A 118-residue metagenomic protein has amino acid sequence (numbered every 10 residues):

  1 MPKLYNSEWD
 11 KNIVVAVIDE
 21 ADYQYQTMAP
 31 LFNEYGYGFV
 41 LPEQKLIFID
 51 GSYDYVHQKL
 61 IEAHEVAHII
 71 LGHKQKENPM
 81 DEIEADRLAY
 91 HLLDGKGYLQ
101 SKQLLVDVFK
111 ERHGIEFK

Functional and structural regions predicted by a protein language model:
M1-V14: Zn2+-dependent metallopeptidase catalytic core
A16-V56, I69-H73: Active-site scaffold of zinc-dependent metalloenzymes
M28-L31, D54, Q58, E77 (+3 more regions): Short, structured coil/loop segments at alpha-helix boundaries
G51-S52, V66-E84, L92-Y98: Catalytic Zn2+-binding segment of zinc metalloproteases
H57-V66: Short alpha-helical catalytic segment bearing the HExxH-like zincin motif of zinc-dependent metalloproteases
K96-K118: Long, well-structured alpha-helical subdomains associated with metal-dependent extracellular/ecto-lumenal hydrolases
